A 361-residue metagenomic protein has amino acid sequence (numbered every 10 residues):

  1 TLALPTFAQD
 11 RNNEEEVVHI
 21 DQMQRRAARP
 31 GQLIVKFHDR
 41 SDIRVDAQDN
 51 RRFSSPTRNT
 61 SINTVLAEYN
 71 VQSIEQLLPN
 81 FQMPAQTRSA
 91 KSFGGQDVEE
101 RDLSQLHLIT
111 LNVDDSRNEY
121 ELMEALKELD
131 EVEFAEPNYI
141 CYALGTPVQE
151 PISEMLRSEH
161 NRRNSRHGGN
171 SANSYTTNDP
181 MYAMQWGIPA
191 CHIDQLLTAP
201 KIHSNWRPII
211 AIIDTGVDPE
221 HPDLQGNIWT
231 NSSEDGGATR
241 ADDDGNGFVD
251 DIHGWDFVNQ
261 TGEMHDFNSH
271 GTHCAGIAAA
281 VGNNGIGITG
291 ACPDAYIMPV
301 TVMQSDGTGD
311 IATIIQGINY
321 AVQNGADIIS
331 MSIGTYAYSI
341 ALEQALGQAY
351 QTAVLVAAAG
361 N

Functional and structural regions predicted by a protein language model:
L4-A8: Sec/Tat signal peptide C-region and signal peptidase I cleavage site
D10-R157, A326: Inhibitory N-terminal propeptides of secreted protease zymogens
R11, M83-T110, M123-I209, T215-D223 (+3 more regions): Protease zymogen maturation seam
L33-K36, E75, H107-T110, F134-E136 (+7 more regions): Structural recognition of the beta-strand scaffold that forms the well-ordered cores of secreted hydrolase catalytic
R40-D42, F81, V113-S116, Y139-L144 (+6 more regions): Solvent-exposed loop/turn segments at secondary-structure junctions within structured extracellular/periplasmic domains
N59, N63, E119-M123, I193 (+4 more regions): Extracytoplasmic/secreted envelope proteins and their assembly/folding machinery, especially bacterial periplasmic
D194-A312, N324-D327, Y338, L346 (+1 more regions): Subtilisin-like serine protease catalytic core
I318-S339, A358: Short acidic, glycine-rich surface-loop motifs adjacent to enzyme active sites
